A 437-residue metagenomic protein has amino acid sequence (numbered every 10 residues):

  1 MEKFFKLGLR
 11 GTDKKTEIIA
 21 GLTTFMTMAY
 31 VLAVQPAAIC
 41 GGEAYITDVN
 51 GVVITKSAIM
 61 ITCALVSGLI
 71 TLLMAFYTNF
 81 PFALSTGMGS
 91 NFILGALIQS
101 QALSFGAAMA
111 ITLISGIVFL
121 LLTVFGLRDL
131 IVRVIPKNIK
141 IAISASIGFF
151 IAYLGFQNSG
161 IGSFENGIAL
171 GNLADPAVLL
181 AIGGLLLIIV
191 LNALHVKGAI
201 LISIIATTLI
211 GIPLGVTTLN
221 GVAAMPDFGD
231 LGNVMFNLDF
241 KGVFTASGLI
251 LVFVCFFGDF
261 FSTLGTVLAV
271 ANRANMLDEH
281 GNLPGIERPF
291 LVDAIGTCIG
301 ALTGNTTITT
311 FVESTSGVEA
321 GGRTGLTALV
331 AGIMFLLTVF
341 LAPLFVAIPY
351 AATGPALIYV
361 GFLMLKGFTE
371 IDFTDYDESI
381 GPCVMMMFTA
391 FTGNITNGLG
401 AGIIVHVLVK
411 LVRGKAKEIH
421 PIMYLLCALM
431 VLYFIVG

Functional and structural regions predicted by a protein language model:
M1-Q35, V66-S67, F76, T86-I147 (+1 more regions): Helix-loop-helix junctions within the multi-pass membrane cores of secondary transporters/permeases
M1-S57, A169-L170, I202-E287, A428-L432: Helix-loop-helix hairpins and the membrane-proximal interhelical loops of multi-pass alpha-helical transport proteins
R10-G21, V52-M60, A64, S104-M109 (+19 more regions): Hydrophobic, aromatic-rich alpha-helical transmembrane segments and their membrane-interface anchor motifs
L32-A33, S67-G68, F92, F125 (+8 more regions): A generic alpha-helix surface/boundary motif
I39, Y77, L191, G300 (+2 more regions): Helix-capping/transition residues at the boundaries of transmembrane alpha-helices and the short helical linkers
Q101-P213, T217, L329-G437: Membrane-embedded alpha-helical modules
